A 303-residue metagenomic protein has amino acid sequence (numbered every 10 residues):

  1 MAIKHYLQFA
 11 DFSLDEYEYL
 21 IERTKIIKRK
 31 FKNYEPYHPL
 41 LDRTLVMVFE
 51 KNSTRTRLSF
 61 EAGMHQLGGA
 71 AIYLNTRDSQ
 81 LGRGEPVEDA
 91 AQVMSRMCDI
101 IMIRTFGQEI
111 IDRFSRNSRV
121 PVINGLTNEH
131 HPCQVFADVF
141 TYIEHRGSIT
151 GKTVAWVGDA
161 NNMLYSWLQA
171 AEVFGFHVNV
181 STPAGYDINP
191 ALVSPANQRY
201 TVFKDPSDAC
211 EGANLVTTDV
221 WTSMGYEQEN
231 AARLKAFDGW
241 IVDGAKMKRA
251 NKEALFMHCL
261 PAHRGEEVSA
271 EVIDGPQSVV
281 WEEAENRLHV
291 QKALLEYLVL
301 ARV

Functional and structural regions predicted by a protein language model:
M1-L58, A62: Positively charged, low-complexity intrinsically disordered leader regions
T44-L45, F49-M97: Active-site cofactor/substrate anionic-group-binding motifs, chiefly glycine- and Lys/Arg-rich phosphate-binding loops
E50-A62, E144-T218: Glycine-rich phosphate/diphosphate-binding loop of Rossmann-like nucleotide-binding domains
I72-M94, N117, Q169-A170, D187-R199: Active-site-proximal loop->helix
A91-M94, D99-A170, H258: Anion-binding alpha/beta catalytic cores of soluble intermediary-metabolism enzymes, centered on
S194-E271: Rossmann-like adenosine-cofactor binding region
E253-A254, L260-V303: Adenosine-phosphate binding glycine-rich loop
